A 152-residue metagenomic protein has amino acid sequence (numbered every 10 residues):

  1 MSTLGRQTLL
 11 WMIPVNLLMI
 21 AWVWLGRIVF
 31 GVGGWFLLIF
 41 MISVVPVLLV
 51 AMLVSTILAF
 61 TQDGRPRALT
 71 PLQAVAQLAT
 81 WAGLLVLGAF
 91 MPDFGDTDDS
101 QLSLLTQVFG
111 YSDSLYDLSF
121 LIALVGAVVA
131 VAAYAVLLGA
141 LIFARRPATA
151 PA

Functional and structural regions predicted by a protein language model:
M1-T8, F30-V32, A51-V75, V131-A152: Cytoplasmic membrane-interface segments at the C-terminal ends of transmembrane helices
M1-V50: Transmembrane alpha-helical insertion/packing segments
L10-P14, Q77-L78, A127-V131: Hydrophobic H-region at the start of alpha-helical membrane spans
A21, L85, A135-L138: Hydrophobic residues within the alpha-helical transmembrane core of Major Facilitator Superfamily
V45-L53, L84-L87: Hydrophobic alpha-helical membrane-embedded segments
Q73-G95: Hydrophobic alpha-helical membrane-insertion segments
T97-L115: Membrane-interfacial helical/loop segments at transmembrane boundaries in membrane proteins
S114-A135: Hydrophobic alpha-helical transmembrane segments
